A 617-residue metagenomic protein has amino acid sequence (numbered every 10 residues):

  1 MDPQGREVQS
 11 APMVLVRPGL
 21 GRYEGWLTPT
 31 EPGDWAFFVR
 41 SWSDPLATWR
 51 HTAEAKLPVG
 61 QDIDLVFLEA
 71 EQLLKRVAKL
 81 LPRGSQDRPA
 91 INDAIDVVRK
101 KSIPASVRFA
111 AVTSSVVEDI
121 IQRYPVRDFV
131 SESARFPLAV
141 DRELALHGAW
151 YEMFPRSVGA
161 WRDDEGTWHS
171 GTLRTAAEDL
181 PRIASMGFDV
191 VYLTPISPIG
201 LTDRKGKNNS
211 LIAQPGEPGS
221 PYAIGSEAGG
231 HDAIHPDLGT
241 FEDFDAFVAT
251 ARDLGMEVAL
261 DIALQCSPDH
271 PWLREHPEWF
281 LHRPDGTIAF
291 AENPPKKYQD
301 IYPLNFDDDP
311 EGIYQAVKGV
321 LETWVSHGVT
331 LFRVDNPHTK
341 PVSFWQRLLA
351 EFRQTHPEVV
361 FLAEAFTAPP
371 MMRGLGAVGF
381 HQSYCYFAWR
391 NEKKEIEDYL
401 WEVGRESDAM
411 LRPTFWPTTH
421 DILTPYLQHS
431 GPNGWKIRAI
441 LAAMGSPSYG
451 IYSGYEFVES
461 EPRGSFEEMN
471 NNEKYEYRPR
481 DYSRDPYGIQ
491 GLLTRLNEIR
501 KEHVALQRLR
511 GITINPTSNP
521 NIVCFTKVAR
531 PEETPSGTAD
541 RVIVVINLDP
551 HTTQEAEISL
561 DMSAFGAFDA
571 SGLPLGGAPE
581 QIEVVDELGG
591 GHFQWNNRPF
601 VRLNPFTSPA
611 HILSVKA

Functional and structural regions predicted by a protein language model:
M1-R156, A160, D164-D189, A251 (+5 more regions): Carbohydrate-interacting/catalytic domains
H147-G171, I199-F247, R274-E311, N471-P479: Aromatic- and acidic-residue-enriched carbohydrate-binding clefts of CAZyme catalytic domains
A149-M153, V191-L193, V258-L260, F332 (+4 more regions): Hydrophobic faces of well-ordered beta-strands that scaffold small-molecule active sites in alpha/beta enzyme cores
M153, I183, L193, A251 (+9 more regions): Conserved, mostly hydrophobic/aromatic
G171-R182, D309-V325, N433-A439: Short, acidic/polar
S267-E278, V342-Q346, R353-Q354, F366-K394 (+1 more regions): Substrate-binding cleft/loops of secretory-pathway carbohydrate-active enzymes
R274, E278, H282, N305-M372: Active-site neighborhood of glycoside hydrolase catalytic domains
E351-E364, P369, N391-S465, P531-T534 (+1 more regions): Catalytic-core region of carbohydrate-active enzymes that cleave or remodel glycosidic bonds
